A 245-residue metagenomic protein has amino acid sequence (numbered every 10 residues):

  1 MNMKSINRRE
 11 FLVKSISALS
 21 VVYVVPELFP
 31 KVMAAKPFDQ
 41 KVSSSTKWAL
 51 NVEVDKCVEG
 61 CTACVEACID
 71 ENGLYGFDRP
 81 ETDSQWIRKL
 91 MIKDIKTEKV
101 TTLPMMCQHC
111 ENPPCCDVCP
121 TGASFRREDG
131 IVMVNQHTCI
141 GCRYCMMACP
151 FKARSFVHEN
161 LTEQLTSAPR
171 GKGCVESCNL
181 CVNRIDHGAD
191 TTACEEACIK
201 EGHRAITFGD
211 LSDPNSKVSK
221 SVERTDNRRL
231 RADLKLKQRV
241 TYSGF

Functional and structural regions predicted by a protein language model:
M1-N2, K47, M105, D129: Short, flexible active-site loop motifs that bind/organize anionic cofactors or intermediates
M1-S20: N-terminal secretory signal peptides and thylakoid transit peptides that target proteins across membranes
N7-R8, E53, N135, D210: Helix N-cap and loop-to-helix transition residues
L19-E27, V65, E71-G76, A153 (+1 more regions): A generic secondary-structure signal for well-formed alpha-helical elements
V25-A63, N227-F245: C-terminal segment of N-terminal export signals and the immediately downstream linker at the start of the mature
V32-K41, D70-L103, F125-T138, A153-E176 (+1 more regions): Non-heme iron-sulfur electron-transfer modules
N51-E71, V100-G122, M133-K152, R170-E201 (+1 more regions): Cysteine-centered iron-sulfur cluster-binding motifs in ferredoxin-type domains/subunits of redox enzymes
D186, T191-F245: Long, compositionally biased charged/polar accessory segments in the mid-to-C-terminal portions of proteins
